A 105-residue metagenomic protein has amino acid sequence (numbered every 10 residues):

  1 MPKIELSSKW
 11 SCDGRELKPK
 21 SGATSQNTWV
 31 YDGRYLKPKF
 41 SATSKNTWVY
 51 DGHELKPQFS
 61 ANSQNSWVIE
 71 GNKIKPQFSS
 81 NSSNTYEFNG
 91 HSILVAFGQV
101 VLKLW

Functional and structural regions predicted by a protein language model:
M1-W105: Repetitive, compositionally biased segments used for assembly/scaffolding
